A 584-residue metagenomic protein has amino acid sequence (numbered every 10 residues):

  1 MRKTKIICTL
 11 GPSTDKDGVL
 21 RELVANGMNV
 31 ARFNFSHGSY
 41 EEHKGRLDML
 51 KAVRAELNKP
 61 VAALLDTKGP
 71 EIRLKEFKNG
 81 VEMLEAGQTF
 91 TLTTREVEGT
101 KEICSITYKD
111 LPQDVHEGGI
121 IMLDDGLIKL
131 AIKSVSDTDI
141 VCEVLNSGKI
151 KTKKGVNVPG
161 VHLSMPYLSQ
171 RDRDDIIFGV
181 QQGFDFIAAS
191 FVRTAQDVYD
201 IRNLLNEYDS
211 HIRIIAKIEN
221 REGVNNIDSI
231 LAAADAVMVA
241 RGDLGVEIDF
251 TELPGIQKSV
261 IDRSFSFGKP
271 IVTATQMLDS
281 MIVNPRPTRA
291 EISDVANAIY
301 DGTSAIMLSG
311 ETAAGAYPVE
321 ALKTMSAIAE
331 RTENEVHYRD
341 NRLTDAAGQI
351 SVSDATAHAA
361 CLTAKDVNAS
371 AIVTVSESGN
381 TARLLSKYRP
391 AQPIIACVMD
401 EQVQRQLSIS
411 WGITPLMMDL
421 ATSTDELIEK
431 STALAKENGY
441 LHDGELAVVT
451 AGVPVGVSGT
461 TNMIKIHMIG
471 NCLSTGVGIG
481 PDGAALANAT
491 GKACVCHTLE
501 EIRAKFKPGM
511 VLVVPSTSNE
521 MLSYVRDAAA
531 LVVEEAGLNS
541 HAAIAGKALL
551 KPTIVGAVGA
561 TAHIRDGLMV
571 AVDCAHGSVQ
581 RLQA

Functional and structural regions predicted by a protein language model:
M1-P12, K16-D17, V24, S39-D48 (+11 more regions): Expand to "…catalyze enediolate/carbanion chemistry for C-C bond making/breaking, isomerization, decarboxylation
K3, C8-P12, E42, V161 (+3 more regions): Conserved alpha/beta-domain cores
K5-I7, V30-R32, P60-L64, T89 (+7 more regions): Structural preference for beta-strand elements that scaffold enzyme active sites
L10-S13, M28, F35-Y40, T67-P70 (+24 more regions): Short, ordered loop/turn segments at secondary-structure junctions
A25-V30, Q181-D185, L205-H211, A232-V237 (+6 more regions): Glycine-enriched alpha-helix->loop->beta-strand junction motifs that scaffold or abut catalytic
G38, E42, R46, Q392-P393 (+2 more regions): Feature captures the catalytic cores and cofactor-binding loops of soluble hydro-lyases/lyases that act on carboxylate
K44-L50, R202, T312-E335, M463-H467: C-terminal helical cap(s) of enzyme catalytic domains, especially alpha/beta-barrels
P70-S169, L434-A435, Y440-E500, V525-A530 (+1 more regions): Acidic, glycine-rich flexible loop/linker segments
